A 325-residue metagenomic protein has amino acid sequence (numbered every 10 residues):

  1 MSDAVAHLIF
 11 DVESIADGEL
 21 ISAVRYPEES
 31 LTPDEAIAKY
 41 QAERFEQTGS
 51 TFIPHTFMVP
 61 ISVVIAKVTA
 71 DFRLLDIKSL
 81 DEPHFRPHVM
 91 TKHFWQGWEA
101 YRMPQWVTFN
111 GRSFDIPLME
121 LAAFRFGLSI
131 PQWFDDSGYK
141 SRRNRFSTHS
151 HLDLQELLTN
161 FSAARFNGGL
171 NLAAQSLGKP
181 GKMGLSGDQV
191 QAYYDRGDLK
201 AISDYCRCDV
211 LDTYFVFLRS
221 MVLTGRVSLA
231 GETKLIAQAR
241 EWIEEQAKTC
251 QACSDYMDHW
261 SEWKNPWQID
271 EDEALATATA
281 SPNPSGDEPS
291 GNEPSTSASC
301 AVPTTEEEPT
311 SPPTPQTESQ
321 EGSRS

Functional and structural regions predicted by a protein language model:
M1-S325: DEDD superfamily 3′-5′ metal-dependent exonuclease/proofreading module
